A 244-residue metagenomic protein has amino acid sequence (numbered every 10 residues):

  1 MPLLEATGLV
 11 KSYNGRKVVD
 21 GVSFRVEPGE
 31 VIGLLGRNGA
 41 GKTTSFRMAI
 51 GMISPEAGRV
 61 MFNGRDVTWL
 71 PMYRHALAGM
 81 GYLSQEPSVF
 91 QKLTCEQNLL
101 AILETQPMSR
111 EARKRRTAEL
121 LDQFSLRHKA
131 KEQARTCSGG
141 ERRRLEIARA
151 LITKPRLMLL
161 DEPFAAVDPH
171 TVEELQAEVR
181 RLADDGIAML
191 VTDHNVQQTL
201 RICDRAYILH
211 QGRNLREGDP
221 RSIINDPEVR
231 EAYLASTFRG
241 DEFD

Functional and structural regions predicted by a protein language model:
L35-R37: The feature captures the beta-strand-to-loop junction immediately N-terminal to the Walker
I50: Helix-to-loop junction immediately C-terminal to a conserved catalytic motif
G58-V67, A78, R116: Conserved ABC transporter NBD signature motif
L100, E111-K129, Q176-R180: Conserved ABC ATPase "signature" region
Q133-C137, E141: Conserved ABC ATPase signature
K154: Conserved catalytic motifs of ABC-family nucleotide-binding domains
M158-E162: Catalytic Walker B motif of ABC-type/P-loop ATPase nucleotide-binding domains
